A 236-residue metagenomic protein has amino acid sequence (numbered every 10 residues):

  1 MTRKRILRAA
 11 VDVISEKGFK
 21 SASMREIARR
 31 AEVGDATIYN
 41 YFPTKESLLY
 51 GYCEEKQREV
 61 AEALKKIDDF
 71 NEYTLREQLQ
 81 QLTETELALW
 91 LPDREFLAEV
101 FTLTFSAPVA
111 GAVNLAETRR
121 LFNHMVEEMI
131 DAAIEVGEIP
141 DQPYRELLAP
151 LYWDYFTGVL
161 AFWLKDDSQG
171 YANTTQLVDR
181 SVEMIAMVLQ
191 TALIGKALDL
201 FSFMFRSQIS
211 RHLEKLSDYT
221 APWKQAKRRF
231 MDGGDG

Functional and structural regions predicted by a protein language model:
K4, R8, Y50, F101 (+4 more regions): Soluble, non-transmembrane catalytic domains of enzymes that act on hydrophobic metabolites at membranes
R5, V13-S47, G51: Helix-turn-helix
A9-V13, L89: Short amphipathic alpha-helical elements of helix-turn-helix/winged-helix folds
G51, K65-E99, S106-V109, V113-L121: Hydrophobic alpha-helical connector segments
E54-V60: Short, basic, alpha-helical segments at the C-terminal edge of helix-turn-helix-like DNA-binding modules
N71-E72, A132-D141: Acidic/His metal-coordination segments adjacent to aromatic residues that form catalytic metal sites in metalloenzymes
G111-V136, E146-G158, V182-M187: Amphipathic alpha-helical packing segments from all-alpha helical-bundle domains
K165-G236: C-terminal peripheral helix-coil segments that are non-catalytic and often amphipathic
